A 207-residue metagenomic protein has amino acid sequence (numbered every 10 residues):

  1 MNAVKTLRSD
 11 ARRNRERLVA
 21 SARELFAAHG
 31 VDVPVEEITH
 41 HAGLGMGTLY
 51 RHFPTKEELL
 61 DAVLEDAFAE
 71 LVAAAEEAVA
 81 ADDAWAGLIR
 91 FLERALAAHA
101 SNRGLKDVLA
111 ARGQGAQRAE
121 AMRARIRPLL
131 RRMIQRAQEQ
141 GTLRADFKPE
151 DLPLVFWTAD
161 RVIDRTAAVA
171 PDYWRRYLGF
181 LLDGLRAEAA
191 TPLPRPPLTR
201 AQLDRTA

Functional and structural regions predicted by a protein language model:
M1-H41, E58-D61: Basic, helix-initiating cap at the start of DNA-binding domains
M1-K5, P128-E139, R165-A207: C-terminal peripheral helix-coil segments that are non-catalytic and often amphipathic
A20, A69, W85-A100, R175-D183: Amphipathic alpha-helical segments that line or abut small-molecule/effector binding pockets and mediate allosteric
G43-F53: Short hydrophobic/aromatic patch on the recognition helix
A62, A73-S101, Q114-R118, R123-R125 (+1 more regions): Hydrophobic alpha-helical connector segments
D107-A116, P196-T199: Short linear capping/connector segments at secondary-structure termini
G115-D160, D164-A168, D172, R176: Amphipathic alpha-helical packing segments from all-alpha helical-bundle domains
